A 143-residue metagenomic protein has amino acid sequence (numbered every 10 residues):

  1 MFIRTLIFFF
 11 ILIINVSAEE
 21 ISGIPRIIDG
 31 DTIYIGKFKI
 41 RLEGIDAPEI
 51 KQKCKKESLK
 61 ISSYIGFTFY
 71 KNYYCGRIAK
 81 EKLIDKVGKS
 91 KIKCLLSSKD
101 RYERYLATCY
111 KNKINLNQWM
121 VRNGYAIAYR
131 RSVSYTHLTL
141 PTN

Functional and structural regions predicted by a protein language model:
F2, F9, I13-L138: Small beta-barrel nucleic-acid-binding modules, primarily SNase/OB-fold domains and secondarily Tudor-like barrels
T139-N143: A short, hydrophobic C-terminal helix/tail in secreted or cell-surface proteins
